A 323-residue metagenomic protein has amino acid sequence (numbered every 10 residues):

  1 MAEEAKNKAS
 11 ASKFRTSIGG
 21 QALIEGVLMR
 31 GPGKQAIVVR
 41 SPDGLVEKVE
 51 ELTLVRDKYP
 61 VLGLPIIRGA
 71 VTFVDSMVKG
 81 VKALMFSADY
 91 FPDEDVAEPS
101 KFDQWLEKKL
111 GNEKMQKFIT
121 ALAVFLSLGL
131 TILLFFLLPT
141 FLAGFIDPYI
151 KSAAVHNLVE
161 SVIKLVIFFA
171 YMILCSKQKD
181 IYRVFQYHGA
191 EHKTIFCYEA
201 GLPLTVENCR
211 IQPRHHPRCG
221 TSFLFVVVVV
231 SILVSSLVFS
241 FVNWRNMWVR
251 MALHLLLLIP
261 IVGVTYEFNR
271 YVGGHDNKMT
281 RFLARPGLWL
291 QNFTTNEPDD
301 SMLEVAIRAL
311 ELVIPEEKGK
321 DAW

Functional and structural regions predicted by a protein language model:
A2-L23, V27-M29, P99, I150 (+3 more regions): Polar-ligand-bearing catalytic/cofactor-coordination segments of membrane-embedded or membrane-tethered inner-membrane
A2-P92, P99: Divalent-cation
T53, P60, A70-F73, G80-P99 (+9 more regions): Multi-pass alpha-helical transmembrane bundle typical of ion/small-solute transporters and intramembrane aspartyl
L64-F86, E160-F185, L258-G274: Hydrophobic alpha-helical membrane-embedded segments
F86-S87, S127-S152, V227-L253, Y266: Juxtamembrane "helix exit" motif at the C-terminal ends of alpha-helical transmembrane segments in multi-pass membrane
Q104-K114, L142-V159, F239-A252, Y271-F282 (+1 more regions): Membrane interface segments of multi-pass transport proteins and intramembrane proteases
K117-F135, P217-V228: Select subsegments of transmembrane alpha-helices in polytopic membrane proteins, especially boundary-proximal
L122-L133, L158-V162, V166, A252-I259: Hydrophobic alpha-helical transmembrane segments of multi-pass membrane proteins
